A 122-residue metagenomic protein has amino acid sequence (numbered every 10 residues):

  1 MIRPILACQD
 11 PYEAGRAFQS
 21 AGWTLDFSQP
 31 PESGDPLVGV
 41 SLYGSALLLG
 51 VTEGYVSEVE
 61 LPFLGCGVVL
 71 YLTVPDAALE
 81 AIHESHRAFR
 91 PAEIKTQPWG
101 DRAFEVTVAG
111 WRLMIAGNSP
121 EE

Functional and structural regions predicted by a protein language model:
M1-D10, V38-S41, S57-S85, R102-T107: Vicinal oxygen chelate
A7-L47: Core segments of cupin and vicinal oxygen chelate
R16-S20, A81-R87: Short amphipathic alpha-helices in soluble, non-transmembrane regions that often serve as interface/regulatory elements
D26, G34, G54-E60: A short, acidic/glycine-rich surface segment
S28-P30, G67, K95: Short beta-strand
E32, E53, S119-P120: A generic structural motif
G39, H83-E122: Vicinal oxygen chelate
